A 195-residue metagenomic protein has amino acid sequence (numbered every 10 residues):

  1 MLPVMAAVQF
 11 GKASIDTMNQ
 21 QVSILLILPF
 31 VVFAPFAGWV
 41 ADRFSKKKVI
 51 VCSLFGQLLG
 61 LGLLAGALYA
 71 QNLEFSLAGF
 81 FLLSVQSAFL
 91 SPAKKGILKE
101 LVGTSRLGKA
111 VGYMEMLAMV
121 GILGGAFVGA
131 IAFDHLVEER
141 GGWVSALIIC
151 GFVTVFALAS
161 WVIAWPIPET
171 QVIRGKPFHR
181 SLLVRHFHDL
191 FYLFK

Functional and structural regions predicted by a protein language model:
M1-L2, V22-A41, S45-L58, F75-D134: Substrate-agnostic recognition of the 12-TM MFS/MFS-like secondary transporter fold
M1-L28, K195: Helix-loop boundary and gating motifs at the non-cytosolic
P3-F10, A65-G66, G124-C150: Transmembrane alpha-helix termini and helix-breaking/packing motifs in multi-pass membrane transporters
I15, S45-K46, N72, G103 (+2 more regions): A helix-boundary/kink motif common to multi-pass secondary transporters, especially Major Facilitator Superfamily
F55-Q71: C-terminal ends and interior cores of transmembrane alpha-helices in multi-pass membrane transporters/permeases
L63-A67, L83, I163-A164: MFS-fold secondary transporters
V144-W165: Symmetry-related core transmembrane helices of the 12-TM Major Facilitator Superfamily/SLC fold
E169-K195: Juxtamembrane intracellular "pre-TM" segments in multi-pass secondary transporters
